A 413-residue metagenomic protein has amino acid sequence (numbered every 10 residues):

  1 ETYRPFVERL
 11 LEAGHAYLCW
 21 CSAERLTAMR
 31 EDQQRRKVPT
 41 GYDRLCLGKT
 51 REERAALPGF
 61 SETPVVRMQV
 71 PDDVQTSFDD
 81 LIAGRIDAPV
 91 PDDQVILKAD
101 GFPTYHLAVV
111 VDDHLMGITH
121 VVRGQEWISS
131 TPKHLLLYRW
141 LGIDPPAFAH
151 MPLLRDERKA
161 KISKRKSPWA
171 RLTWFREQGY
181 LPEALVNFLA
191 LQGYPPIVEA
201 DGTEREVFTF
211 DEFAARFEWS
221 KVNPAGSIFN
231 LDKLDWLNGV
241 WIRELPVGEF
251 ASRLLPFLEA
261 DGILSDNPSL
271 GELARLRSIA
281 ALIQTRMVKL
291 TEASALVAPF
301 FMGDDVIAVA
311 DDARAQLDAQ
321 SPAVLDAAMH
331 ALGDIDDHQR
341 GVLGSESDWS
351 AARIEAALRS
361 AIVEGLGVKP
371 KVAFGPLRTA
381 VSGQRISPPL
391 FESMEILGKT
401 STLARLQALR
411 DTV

Functional and structural regions predicted by a protein language model:
E1-F6: Aromatic/His-enriched, Gly/Pro-containing loop or helix-boundary segments that lie immediately adjacent to catalytic
R9-E12, A16-H150, R155-S163, R171-T173: Active-site cores that bind ATP or allylic diphosphates and position pyrophosphate for catalysis
A13, L137-W140, Q178, F188-Q192 (+9 more regions): Generic, well-ordered alpha-helical scaffold segments in large soluble proteins
W20, L97-A99, M116-W127, R155-F188 (+5 more regions): Conserved phosphate-binding loops in nucleotide/dinucleotide-binding enzymes
F175-E183, P224-N230, P268-S278, E364-V372 (+1 more regions): Structural motif
E212-V240, A281-K289, V368-K371, T379-G383: Core structural elements
V247-L366: Small-residue-rich helix-loop
W349-V413: Charged substrate- and nucleic-acid-binding regions of tRNA-handling and nucleotidyl-transfer enzymes, centered on
